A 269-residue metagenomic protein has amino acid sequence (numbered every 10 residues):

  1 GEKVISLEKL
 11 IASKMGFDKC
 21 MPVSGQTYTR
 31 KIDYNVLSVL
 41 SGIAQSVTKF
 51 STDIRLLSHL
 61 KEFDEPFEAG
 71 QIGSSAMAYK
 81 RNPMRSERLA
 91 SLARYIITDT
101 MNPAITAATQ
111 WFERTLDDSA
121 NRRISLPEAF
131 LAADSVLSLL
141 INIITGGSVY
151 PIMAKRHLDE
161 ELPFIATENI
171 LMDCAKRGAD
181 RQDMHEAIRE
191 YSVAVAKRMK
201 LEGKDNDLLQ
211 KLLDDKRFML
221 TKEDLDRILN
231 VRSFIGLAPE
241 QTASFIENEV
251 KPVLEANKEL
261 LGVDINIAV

Functional and structural regions predicted by a protein language model:
G1-T109: Internal glycine-rich alpha/beta core junctions
I72-V269: Catalytic-core signal marking the mid-to-C-terminal active-site face
